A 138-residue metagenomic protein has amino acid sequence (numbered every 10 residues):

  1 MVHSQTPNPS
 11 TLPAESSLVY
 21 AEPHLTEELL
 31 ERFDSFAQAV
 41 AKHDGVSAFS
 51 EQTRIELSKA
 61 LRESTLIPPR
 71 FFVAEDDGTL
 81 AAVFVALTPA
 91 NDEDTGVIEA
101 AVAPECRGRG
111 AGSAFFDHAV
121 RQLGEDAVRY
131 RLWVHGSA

Functional and structural regions predicted by a protein language model:
V2-A60: Short amphipathic alpha-helix that is part of the acyltransferase structural core
K59-A82: A short helix-loop-beta-strand connector motif used in the catalytic cores of GNAT acetyltransferases and, in some
R70, T88-A90: A short acidic/small-residue loop/turn micro-motif
D77-T79, A90-E93: Short strand-connecting beta-turns/loops that link adjacent beta-strands
T95, Q122-S137: Conserved GNAT acetyl-CoA-binding A-motif
V97-G108: A short, internal acetyl-CoA/4′-phosphopantetheine-binding micro-motif in the GNAT/acyltransferase core
G108-Q122: Conserved acetyl-CoA-binding loop-helix of GNAT-fold acetyltransferases
